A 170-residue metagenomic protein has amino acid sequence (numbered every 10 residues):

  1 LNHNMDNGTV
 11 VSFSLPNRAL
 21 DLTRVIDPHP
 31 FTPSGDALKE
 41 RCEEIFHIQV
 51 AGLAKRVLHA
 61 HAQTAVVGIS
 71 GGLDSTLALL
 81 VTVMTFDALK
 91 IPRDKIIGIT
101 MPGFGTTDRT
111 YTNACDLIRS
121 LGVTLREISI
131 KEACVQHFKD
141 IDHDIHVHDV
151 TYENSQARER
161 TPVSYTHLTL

Functional and structural regions predicted by a protein language model:
L1-V66, M84-I91: RNA-binding accessory domains that recognize and position tRNA/RNA substrates
D6-G8, S12-D27, I91, K95-D149 (+1 more regions): A conserved beta-strand->alpha-helix junction
G35-H47, G103-F104, H148-A157: Short acidic-aromatic active-site loops that bind/stabilize oxyanions
I45-I48, G52-F86, K95-L125, A133-H137 (+1 more regions): Extended, hydrophobic alpha-helical segments in both membrane/secreted and soluble proteins
T166-L170: Conserved small/polar residues in nucleotide/adenosyl-binding loops
